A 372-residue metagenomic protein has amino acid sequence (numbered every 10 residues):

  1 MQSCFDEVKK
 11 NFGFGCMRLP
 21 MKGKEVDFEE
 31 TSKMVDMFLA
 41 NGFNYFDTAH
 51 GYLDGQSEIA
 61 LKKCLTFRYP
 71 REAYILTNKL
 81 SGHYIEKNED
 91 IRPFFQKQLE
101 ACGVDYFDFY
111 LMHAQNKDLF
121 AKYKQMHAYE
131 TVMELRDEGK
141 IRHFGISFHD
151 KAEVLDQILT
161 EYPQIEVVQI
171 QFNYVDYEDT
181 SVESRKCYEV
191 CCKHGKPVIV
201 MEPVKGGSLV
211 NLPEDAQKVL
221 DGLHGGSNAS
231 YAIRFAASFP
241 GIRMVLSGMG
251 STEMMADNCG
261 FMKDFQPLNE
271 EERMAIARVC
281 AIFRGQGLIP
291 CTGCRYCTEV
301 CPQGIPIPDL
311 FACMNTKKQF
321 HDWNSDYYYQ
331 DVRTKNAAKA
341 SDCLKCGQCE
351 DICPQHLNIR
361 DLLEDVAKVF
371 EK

Functional and structural regions predicted by a protein language model:
M1-Y74, D105, T131, D137: N-terminal binding-site loop/beta-alpha segment at the start of enzyme catalytic domains that lines or forms
M17-E29, K79-E89, D118-A121, D215-G226: Active-site mouth loops of central-metabolism enzymes
E25-F38, K87-G103, D150-T160, N228-F235: Short, acidic/polar
T31, S57, I91, F95 (+2 more regions): Aromatic/hydrophobic pocket-lining residues that form the small-molecule binding cavity in soluble enzyme cores
E72-Y84, Y110-Q115: A short, structured active-site edge motif that brings together acidic residues
L99-L119: Active-site groove signature of glycoside hydrolases
Q115-T292, Y296-I305, D309-A312, W323-Y328 (+1 more regions): Beta/alpha (TIM)-barrel catalytic core signal, keyed to glycine-rich beta->alpha loops juxtaposed to Asp/Glu that bind
R284-D322, V332-H356, K372: Cysteine-centered iron-sulfur cluster-binding motifs in ferredoxin-type domains/subunits of redox enzymes
